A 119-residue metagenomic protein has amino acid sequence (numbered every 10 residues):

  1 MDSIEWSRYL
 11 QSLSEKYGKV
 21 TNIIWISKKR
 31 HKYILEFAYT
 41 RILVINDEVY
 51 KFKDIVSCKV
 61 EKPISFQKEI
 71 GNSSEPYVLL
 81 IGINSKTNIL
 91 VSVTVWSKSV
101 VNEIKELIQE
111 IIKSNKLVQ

Functional and structural regions predicted by a protein language model:
M1-A38: Anionic N-terminal interaction surfaces
L13, I26-S27, E36-A38, K53 (+3 more regions): A structural detector for beta-sheet-dominated domains
I23-I24, T40-V44, Y77-G82: Short polybasic amphipathic segments
R30, D47, N84-N88: Glycine-centered tight beta-turn/hairpin loop motif at sheet-sheet or coil-to-beta transitions
F37-E69: Phosphoinositide-binding peripheral membrane targeting modules
C58-Q119: Acidic, Ser/Thr- and proline-rich intrinsically disordered linker/docking segments of eukaryotic scaffolds
